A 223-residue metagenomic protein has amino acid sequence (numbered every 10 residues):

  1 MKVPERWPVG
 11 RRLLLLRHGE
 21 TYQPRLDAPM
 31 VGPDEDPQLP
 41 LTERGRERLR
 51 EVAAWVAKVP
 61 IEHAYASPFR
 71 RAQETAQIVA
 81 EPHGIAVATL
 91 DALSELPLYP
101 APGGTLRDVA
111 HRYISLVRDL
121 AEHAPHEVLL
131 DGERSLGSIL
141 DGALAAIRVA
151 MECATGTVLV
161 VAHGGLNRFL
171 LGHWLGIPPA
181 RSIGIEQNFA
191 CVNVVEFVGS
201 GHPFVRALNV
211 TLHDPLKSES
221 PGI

Functional and structural regions predicted by a protein language model:
M1-R12, A88, L96-D108, C153-G156 (+1 more regions): Acidic, low-complexity terminal tails and accessory targeting/binding regions of phosphate-metabolizing enzymes
M1-T89: Active-site-proximal alpha-helix that buttresses catalytic centers in soluble enzyme cores
V9, P60-A92, R112-E122, E196-I223: Conserved histidine-centered catalytic loops in small-molecule metabolism enzymes
G19, G164, V210: Active-site metal-binding loops of divalent metal-dependent hydrolases
P37-P40, E81-A145, G184, I223: Phosphate-handling substructures
A66-S67, D141, V161-A162: Short beta-strand scaffold positions
A145, L159-G165: His/acidic metal-ligating clusters that form di-metal
G164-R168, F204: GST superfamily/GST-like fold recognition
